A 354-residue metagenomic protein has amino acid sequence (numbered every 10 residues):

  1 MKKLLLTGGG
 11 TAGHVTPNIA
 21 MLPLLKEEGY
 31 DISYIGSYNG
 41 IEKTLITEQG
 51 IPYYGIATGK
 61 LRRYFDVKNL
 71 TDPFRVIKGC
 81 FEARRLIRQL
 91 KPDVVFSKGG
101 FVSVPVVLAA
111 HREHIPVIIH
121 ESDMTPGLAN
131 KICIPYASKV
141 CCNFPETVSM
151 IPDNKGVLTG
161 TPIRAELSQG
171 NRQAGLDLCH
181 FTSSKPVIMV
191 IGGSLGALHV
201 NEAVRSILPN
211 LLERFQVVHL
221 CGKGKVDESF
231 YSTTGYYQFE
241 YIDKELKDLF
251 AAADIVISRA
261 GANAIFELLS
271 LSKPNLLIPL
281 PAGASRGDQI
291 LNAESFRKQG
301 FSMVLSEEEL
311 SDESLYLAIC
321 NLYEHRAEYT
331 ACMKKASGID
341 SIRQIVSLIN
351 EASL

Functional and structural regions predicted by a protein language model:
K3, D31, P52, H111-Q173: Active-site-proximal region of nucleotide-activated glycan assembly enzymes, centered on histidine/acidic-rich loops
K3-T7, K26-R75, S306-E308: Conserved nucleotide-sugar phosphate-binding/catalytic loop shared by glycosyltransferases and other
G40, L45, Q49, R172-A174 (+3 more regions): Donor-nucleotide binding loops and adjacent catalytic segments primarily of GT-B fold Leloir glycosyltransferases
F65-V94: An amphipathic, basic-hydrophobic alpha-helix
P92-V94, F239, A251-F266, K273-P274: Acidic donor-binding loop of glycosyltransferase active sites
Q299-A327: C-terminal "capping" alpha-helix adjacent to the active site of nucleotide-linked donor transferases in cell-envelope
A327-I339: A short, well-ordered alpha-helix in the C-terminal region of glycosyltransferases
G338-L354: C-terminal alpha-helical cap of glycosyltransferases
